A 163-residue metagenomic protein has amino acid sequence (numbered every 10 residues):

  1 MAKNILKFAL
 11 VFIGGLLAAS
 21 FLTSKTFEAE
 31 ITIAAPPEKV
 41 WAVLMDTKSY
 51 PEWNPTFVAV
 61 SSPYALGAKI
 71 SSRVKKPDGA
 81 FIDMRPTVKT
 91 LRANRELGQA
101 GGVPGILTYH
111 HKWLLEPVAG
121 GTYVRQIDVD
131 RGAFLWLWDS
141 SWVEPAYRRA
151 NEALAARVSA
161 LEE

Functional and structural regions predicted by a protein language model:
A2-A9, Y123, I127-E163: A conserved amphipathic terminal alpha-helix motif
A2-S61, A65: Hydrophobic ligand-binding cavity/cleft-lining segments
A29, D83-T90, Y109-P117: Hydrophobic/aromatic beta-strand elements that line small-molecule binding cavities or substrate pockets in beta-rich
A34-P37, S62-L66, K89-N94, L114-Y123 (+1 more regions): A short, structured loop/turn motif at beta-sheet edges
P37, W41-T47, G67, R85 (+4 more regions): Extracytoplasmic/secreted envelope proteins and their assembly/folding machinery, especially bacterial periplasmic
K39-L44, Y50, I70-S72, V88 (+3 more regions): Hydrophobic pocket/interface hotspot
K48-D83, K89-E96: Short beta-edge strand/loop motif at the mouth of beta-sheet-based domains
K76-D78, G105, D130-G132: Beta-strand elements of well-folded, non-transmembrane domains
